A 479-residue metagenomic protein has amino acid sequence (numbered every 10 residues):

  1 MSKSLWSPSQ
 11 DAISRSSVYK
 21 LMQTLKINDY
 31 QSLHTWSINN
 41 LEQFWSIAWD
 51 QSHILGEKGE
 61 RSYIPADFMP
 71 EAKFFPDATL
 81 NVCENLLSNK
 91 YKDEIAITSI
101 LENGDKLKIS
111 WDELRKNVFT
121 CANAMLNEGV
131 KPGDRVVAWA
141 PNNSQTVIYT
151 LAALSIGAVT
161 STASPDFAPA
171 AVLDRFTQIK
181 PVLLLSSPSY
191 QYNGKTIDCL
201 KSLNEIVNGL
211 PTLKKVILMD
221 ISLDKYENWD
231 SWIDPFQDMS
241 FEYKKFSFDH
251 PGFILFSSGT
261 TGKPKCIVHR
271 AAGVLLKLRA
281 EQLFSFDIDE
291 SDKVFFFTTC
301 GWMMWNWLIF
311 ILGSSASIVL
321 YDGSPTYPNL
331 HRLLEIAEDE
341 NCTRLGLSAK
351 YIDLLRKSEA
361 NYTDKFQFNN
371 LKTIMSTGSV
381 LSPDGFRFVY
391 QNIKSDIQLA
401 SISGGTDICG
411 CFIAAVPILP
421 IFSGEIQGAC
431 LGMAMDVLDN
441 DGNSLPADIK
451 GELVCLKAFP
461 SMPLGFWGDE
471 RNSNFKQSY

Functional and structural regions predicted by a protein language model:
M1-I109, E113-N123, V207-T212, D220-K225 (+1 more regions): N-lobe entry segment of adenylate-forming
Q31-W36, C83, I97-L151, A168-L173 (+2 more regions): Conserved AMP-binding/adenylate-forming core of the ANL superfamily
D93-I95, L218, I233-F256, K263 (+2 more regions): Conserved pre-ATP/AMP-binding loop-to-beta segment of ANL
N103, L183-F248, S358-E359: ANL superfamily adenylate-forming
V159, L275-K293, M303-R344, S358: Conserved AMP-binding/adenylation subdomain of ANL enzymes
K180-L184, K201-V216, D292-V294, V319 (+2 more regions): Conserved helix-loop-beta element of the AMP-binding
L308, S314-A316, C342-G346, R356-I421: Gly/Ser/Thr-rich phosphate-binding loop
C430, N443-Y479: Conserved ATP/PPi-binding loop(s) of AMP-dependent carboxylate-activating enzymes
